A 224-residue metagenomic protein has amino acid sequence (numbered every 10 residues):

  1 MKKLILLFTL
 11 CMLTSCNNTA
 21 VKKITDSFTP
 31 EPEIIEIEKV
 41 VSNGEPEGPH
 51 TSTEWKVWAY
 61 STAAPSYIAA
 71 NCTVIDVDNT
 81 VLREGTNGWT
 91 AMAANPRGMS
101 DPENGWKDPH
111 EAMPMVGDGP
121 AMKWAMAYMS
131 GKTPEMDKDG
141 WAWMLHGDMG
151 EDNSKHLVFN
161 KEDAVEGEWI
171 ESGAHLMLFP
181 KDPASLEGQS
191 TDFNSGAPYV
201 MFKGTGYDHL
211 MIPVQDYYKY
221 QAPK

Functional and structural regions predicted by a protein language model:
M1-L4: Positively charged n-region of N-terminal signal peptides that target proteins for export
L6-F8: Sec-dependent N-terminal signal peptides
T14-S15: C-terminal motif of bacterial Sec signal peptides marking the signal peptidase cleavage site
N18: Short, conserved catalytic or interaction motifs in soluble domains
I24-K224: Primary mode marks residue(s) on the alpha4-beta5-alpha5 output face of response regulator receiver
